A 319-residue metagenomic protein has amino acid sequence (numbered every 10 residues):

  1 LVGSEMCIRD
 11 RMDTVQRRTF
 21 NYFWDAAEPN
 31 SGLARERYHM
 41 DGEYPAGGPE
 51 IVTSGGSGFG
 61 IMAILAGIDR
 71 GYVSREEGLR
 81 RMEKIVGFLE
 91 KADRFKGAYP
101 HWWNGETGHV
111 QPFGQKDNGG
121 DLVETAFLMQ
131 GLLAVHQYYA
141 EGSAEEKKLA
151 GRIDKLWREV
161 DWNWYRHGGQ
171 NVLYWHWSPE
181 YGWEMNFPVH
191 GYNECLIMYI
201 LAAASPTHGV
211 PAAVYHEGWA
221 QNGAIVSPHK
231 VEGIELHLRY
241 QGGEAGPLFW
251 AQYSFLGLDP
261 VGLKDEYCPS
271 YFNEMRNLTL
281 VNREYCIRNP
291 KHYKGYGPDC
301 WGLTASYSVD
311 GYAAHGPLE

Functional and structural regions predicted by a protein language model:
S4-E319: Ser/Thr/Asn(+Pro)-rich, low-complexity disordered segments
